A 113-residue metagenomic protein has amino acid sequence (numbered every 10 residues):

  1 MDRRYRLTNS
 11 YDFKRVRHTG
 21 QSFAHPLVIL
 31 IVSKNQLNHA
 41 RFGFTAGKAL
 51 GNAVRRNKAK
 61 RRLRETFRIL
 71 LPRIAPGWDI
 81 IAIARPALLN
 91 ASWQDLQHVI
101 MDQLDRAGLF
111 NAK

Functional and structural regions predicted by a protein language model:
M1-K113: Positively charged, solvent-exposed patches that mediate nucleic-acid binding
